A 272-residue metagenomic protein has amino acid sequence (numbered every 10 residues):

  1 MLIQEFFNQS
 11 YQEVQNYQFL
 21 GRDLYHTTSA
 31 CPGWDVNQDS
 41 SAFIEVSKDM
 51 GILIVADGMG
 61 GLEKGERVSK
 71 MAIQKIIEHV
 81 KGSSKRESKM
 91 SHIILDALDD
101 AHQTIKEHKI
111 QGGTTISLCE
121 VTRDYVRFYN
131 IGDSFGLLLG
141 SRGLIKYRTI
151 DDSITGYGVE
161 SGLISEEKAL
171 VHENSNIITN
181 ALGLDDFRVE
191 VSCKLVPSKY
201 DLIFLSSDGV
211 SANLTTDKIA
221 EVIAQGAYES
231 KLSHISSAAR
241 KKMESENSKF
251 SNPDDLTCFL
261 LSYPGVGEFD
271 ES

Functional and structural regions predicted by a protein language model:
M1-S272: PP2C/PPM-type serine/threonine phosphatase catalytic domain
